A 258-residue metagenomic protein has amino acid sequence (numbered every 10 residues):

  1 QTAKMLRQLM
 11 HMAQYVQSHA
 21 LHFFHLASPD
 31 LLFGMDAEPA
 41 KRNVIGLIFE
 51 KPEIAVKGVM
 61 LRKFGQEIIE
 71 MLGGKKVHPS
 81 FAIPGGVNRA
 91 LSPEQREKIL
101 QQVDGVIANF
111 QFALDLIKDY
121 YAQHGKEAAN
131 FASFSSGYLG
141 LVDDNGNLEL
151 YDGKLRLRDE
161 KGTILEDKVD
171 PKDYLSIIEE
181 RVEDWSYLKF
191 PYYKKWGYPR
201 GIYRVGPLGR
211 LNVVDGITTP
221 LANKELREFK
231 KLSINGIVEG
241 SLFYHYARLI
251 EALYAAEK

Functional and structural regions predicted by a protein language model:
Q1-K258: Active-site bordering "gate/hinge" segments that shape substrate access to catalytic or cofactor-binding pockets
